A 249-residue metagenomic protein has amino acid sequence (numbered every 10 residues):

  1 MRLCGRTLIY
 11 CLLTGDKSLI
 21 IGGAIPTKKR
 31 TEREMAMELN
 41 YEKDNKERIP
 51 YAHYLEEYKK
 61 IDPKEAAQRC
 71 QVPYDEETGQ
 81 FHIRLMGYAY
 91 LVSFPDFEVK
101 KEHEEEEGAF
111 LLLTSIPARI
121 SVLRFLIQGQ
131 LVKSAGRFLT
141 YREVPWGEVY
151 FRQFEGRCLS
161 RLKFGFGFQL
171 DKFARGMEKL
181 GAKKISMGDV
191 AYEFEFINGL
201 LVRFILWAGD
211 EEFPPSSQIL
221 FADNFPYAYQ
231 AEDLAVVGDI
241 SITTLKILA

Functional and structural regions predicted by a protein language model:
M1-C4: Intrinsically disordered, low-complexity proline-rich regions
C11, D16-A36: Short, Lys/Arg-enriched N-terminal segments with co-localized hydrophobic residues within the first ~10-30 amino acids
A36-G79, A118, I127-K179: Short Lys/Arg-enriched alpha/beta "domain-start" segment
A67-P95, K183-A208: Amphipathic, interaction-prone secondary-structure segments
Y88-I120, W207-E232: Intrinsically disordered, low-complexity regulatory segments enriched in Ser/Thr/Pro and charged residues
Y90, Y150-L162, K184-G188, A228-Y229: Domain-length accessory/inserted modules outside core catalytic folds
A109-A135, A222-A249: Ampiphathic alpha-helical segments that act as solvent-exposed interaction surfaces
F164-Y227: Conserved binding-pocket/active-site segment within a compact domain
